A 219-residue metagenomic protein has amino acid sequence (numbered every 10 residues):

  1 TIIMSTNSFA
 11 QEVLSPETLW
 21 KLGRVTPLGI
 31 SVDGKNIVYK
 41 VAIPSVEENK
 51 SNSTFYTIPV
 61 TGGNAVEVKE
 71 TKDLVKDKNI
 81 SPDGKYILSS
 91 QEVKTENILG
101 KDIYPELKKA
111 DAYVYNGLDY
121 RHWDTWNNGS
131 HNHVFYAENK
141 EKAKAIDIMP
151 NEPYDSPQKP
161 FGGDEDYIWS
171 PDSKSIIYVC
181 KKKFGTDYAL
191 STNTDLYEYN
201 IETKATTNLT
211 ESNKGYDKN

Functional and structural regions predicted by a protein language model:
T1-I2: Generic short N-terminal amphipathic or hydrophobic helices
A10-R24, K50, I58-L74, L107-Y113 (+3 more regions): Multi-bladed beta-propeller domains
G23-K40, E70-S90, Y120-N127, H133-V134 (+5 more regions): Conserved beta-propeller blade repeats
G29-E67: N-terminal, post-signal-peptide region of Sec/Tat-exported proteins
V46-E48, K76-D77, E96-N97: Short active-site-adjacent helix-start/loop capping segments
E92-K140, A145, M149-N151, V179-K182 (+1 more regions): Predominantly five- to eight-bladed beta-propeller fold
